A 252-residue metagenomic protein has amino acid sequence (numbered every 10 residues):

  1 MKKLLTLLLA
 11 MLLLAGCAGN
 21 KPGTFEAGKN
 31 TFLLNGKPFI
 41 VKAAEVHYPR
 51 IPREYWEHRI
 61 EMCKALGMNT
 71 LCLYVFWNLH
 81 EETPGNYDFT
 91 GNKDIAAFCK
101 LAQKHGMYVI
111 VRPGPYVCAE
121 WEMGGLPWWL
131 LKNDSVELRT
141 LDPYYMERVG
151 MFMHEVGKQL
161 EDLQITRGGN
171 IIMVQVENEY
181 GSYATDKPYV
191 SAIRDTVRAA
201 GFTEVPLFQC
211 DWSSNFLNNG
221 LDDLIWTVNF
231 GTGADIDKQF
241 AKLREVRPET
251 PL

Functional and structural regions predicted by a protein language model:
L4-L14: Sec-dependent N-terminal signal peptides
C17-T70, K100, K104-Y108: N-terminal carbohydrate-binding accessory modules
V41-A44, N69-L73, V109-P113, I172-V176 (+3 more regions): Hydrophobic faces of well-ordered beta-strands that scaffold small-molecule active sites in alpha/beta enzyme cores
Y48-E54, H80-E81, G85-T90, G181-A184 (+2 more regions): Acidic-and-aromatic substrate-binding clefts and catalytic sites of carbohydrate-active enzymes
W56-E122, W128, R194-V205, D223: Aromatic-lined substrate-binding rim segments of carbohydrate-active enzymes
V117-K158: Active-site-adjacent "subsite" loops/lids of carbohydrate-active enzymes
Y144-D223: Active-site neighborhood of glycoside hydrolase catalytic domains
L217-L252: Glycoside hydrolase catalytic-domain groove-lining segments
